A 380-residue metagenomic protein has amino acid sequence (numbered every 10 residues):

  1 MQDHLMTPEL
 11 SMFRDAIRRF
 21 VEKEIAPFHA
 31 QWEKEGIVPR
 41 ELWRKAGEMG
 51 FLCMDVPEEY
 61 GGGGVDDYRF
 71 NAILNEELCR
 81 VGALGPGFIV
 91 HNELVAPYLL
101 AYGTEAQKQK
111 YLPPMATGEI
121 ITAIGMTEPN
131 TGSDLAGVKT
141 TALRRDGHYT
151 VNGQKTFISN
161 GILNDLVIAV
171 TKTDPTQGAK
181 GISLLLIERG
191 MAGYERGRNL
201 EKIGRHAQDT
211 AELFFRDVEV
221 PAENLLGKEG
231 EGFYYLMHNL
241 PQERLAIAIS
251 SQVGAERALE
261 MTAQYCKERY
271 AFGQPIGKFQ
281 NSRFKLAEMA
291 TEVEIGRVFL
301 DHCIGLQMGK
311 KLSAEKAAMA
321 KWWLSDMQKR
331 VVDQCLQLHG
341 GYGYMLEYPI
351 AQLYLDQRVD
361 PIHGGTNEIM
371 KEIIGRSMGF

Functional and structural regions predicted by a protein language model:
M1-G85, Y102-Q107, P114-E119, G132-L135 (+4 more regions): Alpha-helical interface subdomain recognition
V65-D66, D134-A136, N160-N164, G178-G181 (+2 more regions): Short glycine/proline-enriched turns and hinge-like loops at secondary-structure junctions
F88-I89, M115, N130-S133, F157-N160 (+2 more regions): Short Gly/Pro-enriched turn/cap motifs at secondary-structure boundaries
E93-Y102: Helix-loop "lid/cap" segments that line or gate small-molecule binding pockets
G118-M126: A short, Trp-centered hydrophobic/proline-enriched beta-strand micro-motif
G137, G190-P221: Flexible, small-/acidic-enriched active-site or ligand-binding loops
H148, N152-R196: A short core secondary-structure module
R216-Y235: Long, acidic (Asp/Glu-rich), low-complexity accessory segments flanking structured domains
